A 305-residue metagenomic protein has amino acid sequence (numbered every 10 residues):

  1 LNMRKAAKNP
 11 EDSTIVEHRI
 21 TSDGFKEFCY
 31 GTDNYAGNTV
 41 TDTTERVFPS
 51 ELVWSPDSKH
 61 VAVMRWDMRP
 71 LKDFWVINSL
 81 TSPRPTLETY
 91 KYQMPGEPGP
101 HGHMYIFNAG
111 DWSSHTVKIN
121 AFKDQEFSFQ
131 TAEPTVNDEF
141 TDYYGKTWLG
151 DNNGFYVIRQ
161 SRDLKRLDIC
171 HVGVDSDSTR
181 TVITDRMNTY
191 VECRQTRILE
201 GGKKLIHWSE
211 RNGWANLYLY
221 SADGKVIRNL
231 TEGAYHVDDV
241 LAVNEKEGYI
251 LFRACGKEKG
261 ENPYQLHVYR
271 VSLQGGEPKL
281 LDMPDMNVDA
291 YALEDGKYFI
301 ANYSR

Functional and structural regions predicted by a protein language model:
N2-K5, S50-V53, A62-D67, M94-P98 (+10 more regions): Beta-strand C-termini and the immediately following turn/loop, strongest in propeller blades
K5-K8, N108-W112, G173-D177, S221-K225 (+1 more regions): Short loop/turn segments that connect beta-strands within beta-propeller blades
A6-V53, V63-Q130: Predominantly five- to eight-bladed beta-propeller fold
S13, T43, S58, S176-S178: Coil residues (strongly favoring Ser/Thr
I20-G24, K118-F122, I183-R186, T231-G233 (+1 more regions): Short loop/turn motifs that cap or connect beta-strands within the blades of beta-propeller-type repeat domains
T32-P56, T131-W148, R194-G202, H207: Signature of short aromatic-glycine-proline-rich micro-motifs recurring in repeat-based ectodomains
V40-T41, H115, E133-V136, R180-T184 (+2 more regions): A short beta-strand motif characteristic of beta-propeller blades
A62-W66, L71-D73, P100-H103, S128-T131 (+8 more regions): Non-catalytic accessory segments flanking enzyme active sites
